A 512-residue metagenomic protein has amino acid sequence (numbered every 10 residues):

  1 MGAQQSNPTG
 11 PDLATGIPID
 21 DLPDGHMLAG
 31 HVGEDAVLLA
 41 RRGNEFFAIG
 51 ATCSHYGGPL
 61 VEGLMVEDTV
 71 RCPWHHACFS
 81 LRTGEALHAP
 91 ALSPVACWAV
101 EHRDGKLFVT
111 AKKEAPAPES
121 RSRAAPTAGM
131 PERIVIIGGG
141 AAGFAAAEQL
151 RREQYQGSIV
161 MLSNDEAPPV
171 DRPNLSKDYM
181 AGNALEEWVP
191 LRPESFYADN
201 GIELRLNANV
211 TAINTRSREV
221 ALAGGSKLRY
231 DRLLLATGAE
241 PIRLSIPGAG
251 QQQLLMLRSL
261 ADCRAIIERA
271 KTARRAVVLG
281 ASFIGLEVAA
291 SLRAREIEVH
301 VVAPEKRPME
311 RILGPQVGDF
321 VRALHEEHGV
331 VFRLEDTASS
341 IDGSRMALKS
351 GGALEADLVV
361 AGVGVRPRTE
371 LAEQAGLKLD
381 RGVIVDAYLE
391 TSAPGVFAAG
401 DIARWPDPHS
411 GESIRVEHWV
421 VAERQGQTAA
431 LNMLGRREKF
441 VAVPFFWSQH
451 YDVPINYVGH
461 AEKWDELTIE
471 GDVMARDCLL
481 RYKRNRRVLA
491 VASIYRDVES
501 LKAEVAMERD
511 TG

Functional and structural regions predicted by a protein language model:
M1-V66, E101-E114: N-terminal pre-ligand scaffold of iron-sulfur
G2, M130-V135, I402-E499: Mid-to-C-terminal Rossmann-like scaffold of FAD/NAD(P)H-dependent oxidoreductases
P73, R82-P90, P94-K106, A111-V135 (+7 more regions): FAD-binding core/adjacent interface of flavoenzyme oxidoreductases
G129-E203, I242, A289-I312, K502: Beta1-alpha1 glycine-rich phosphate/pyrophosphate-binding loop at the start of Rossmann-like nucleotide-binding domains
G138-A142, R258-S259, G280-S282: Glycine-rich Rossmann-fold phosphate-binding loop(s) that bind the pyrophosphate of adenine dinucleotide cofactors
A167, P173-P190, R264, A273-R275 (+3 more regions): Rossmann-like dinucleotide-binding cores of NAD(P)H-dependent redox enzymes
G250-K271, S344-A347, G352-T428: FAD-site-proximal beta/loop scaffold in flavoenzymes
D497-G512: A short, polar/charged loop-to-alpha-helix boundary motif
